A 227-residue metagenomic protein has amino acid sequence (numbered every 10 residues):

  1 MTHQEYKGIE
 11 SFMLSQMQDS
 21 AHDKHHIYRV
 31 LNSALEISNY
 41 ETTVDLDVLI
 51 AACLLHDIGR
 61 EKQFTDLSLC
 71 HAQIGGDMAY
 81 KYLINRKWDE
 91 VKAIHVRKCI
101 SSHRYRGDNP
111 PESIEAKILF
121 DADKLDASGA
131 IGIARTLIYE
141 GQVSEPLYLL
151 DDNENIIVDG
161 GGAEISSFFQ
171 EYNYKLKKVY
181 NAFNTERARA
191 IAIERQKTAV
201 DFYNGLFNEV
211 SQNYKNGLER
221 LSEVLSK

Functional and structural regions predicted by a protein language model:
M1-S11, C53: Short alpha-helical hairpin
F12-M17, E61-F64, T185: A short, mixed-charge helix-start or loop-turn motif at secondary-structure junctions
L14, L31, L35, G59 (+3 more regions): Amphipathic alpha-helical segments within well-ordered protein domains
Q16-T43, L55, D108-K227: Divalent metal-dependent phosphate-bond-processing catalytic cores, especially two-metal-ion Mg2+/Mn2+ enzymes that act
S20, T65-L69, R86: Short gly/ser-rich anion-binding loops that grip negatively charged ligand groups
L46-T65, H71, G75, A79 (+1 more regions): His-Asp-centered metal-binding catalytic motifs of divalent-metal-dependent phosphohydrolases/nucleases
Y82-F120: Hydrophobic, well-structured mid-protein blocks that either form specific transmembrane helices
